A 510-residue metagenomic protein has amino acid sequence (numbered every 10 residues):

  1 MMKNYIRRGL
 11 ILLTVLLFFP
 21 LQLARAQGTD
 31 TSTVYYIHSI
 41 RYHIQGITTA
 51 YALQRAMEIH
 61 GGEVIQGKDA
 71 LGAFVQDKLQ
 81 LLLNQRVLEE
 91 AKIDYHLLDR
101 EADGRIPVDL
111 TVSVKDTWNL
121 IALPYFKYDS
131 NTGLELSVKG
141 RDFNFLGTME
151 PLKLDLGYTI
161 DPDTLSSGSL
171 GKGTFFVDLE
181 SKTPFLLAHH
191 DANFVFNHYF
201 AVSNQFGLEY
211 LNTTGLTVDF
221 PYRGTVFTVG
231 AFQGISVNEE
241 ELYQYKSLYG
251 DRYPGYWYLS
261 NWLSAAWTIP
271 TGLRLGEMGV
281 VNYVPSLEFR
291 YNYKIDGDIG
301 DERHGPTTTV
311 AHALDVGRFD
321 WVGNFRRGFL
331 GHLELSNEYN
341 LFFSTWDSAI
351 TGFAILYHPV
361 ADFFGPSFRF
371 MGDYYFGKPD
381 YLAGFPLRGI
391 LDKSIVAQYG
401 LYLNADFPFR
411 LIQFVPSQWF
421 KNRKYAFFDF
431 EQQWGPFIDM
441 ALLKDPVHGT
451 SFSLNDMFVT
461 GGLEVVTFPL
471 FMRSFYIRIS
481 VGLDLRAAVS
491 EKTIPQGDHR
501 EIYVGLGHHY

Functional and structural regions predicted by a protein language model:
M2-I11: Bacterial N-terminal signal peptides that target proteins for export
I11-P20: Bacterial N-terminal signal peptides
L21-R25: Sec/Tat signal peptide C-region and signal peptidase I cleavage site
Q27-Q66, E277: Acidic, glycine-rich low-complexity/disordered segments
Q54-G61, T309, R327-Y510: C-terminal transmembrane beta-barrel domains of outer membrane proteins
A70-D99: Short acidic amphipathic segments
D103-W321, F329-G331, G352, A383-L403 (+2 more regions): Gram-negative/organellar outer-membrane beta-barrel architecture
